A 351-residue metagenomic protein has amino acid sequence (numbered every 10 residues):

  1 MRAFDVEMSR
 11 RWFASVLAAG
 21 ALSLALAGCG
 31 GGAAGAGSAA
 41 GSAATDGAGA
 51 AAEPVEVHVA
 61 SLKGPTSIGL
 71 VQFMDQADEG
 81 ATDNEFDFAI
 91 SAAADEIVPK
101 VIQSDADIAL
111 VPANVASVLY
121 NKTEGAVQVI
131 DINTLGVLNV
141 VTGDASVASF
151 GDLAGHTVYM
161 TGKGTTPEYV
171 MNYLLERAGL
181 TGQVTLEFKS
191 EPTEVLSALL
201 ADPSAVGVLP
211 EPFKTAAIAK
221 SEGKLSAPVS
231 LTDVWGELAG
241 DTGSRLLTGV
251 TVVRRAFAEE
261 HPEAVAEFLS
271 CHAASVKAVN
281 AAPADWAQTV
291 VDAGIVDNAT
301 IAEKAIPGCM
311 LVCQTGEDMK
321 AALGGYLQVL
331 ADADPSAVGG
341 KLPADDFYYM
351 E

Functional and structural regions predicted by a protein language model:
F4-A21: N-terminal secretory signal peptides and thylakoid transit peptides that target proteins across membranes
A25-G28: C-terminal motif of bacterial Sec signal peptides marking the signal peptidase cleavage site
G30-A33: Bacterial signal peptide processing site
G37, G41-E187, E211, S226-V229: Short, glycine-/small- and polar/acidic-enriched structural segments that line small-molecule recognition paths
A77-D83, T232-S244, L311-K320: Short, solvent-exposed loop/beta-turn-alpha elements that line the ligand-binding surface or hinge of extracytoplasmic
N114-V115, E194-T289: Pocket-lining segment of extracytoplasmic ligand-binding domains
A258-A333: Secondary-structure end/capping motifs
G324-E351: Conserved C-terminal helix/tail region of periplasmic/extracytoplasmic solute-binding proteins
